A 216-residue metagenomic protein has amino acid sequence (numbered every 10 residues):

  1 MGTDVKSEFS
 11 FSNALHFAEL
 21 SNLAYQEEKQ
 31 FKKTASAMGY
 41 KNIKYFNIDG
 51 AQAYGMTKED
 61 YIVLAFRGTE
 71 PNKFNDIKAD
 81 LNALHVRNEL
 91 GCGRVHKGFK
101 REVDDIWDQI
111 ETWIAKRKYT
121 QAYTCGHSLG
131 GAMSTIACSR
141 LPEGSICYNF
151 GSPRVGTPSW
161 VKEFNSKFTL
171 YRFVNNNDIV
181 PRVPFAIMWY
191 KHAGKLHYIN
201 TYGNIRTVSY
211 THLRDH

Functional and structural regions predicted by a protein language model:
M1-C125, L129-R214: Non-catalytic, mobile gating and regulatory segments of ester bond hydrolases
